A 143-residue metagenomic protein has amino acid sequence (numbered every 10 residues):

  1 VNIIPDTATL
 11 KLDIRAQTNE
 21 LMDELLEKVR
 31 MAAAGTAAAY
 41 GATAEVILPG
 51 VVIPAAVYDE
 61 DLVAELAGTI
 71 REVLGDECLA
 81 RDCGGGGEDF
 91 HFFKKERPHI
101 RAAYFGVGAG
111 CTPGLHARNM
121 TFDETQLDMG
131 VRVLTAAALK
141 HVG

Functional and structural regions predicted by a protein language model:
V1-G143: Metal-dependent amide/peptide-bond hydrolase catalytic core, centered on the "pita-bread" metallohydrolase fold
